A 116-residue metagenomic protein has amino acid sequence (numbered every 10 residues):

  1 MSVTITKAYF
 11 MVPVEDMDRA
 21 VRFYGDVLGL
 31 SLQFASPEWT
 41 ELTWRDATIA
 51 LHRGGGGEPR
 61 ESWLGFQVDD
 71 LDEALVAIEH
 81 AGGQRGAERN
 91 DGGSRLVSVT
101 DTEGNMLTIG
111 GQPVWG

Functional and structural regions predicted by a protein language model:
M1-R19, T48, S62-L64, G110-G116: N-terminal beta-strand motif that seeds the catalytic metal site of vicinal oxygen chelate
V14, W44, V68: Aromatic-flanked redox-active Cys/Sec active sites in thiol-based oxidoreductases, especially the WC-centered
D16-S31: Amphipathic alpha-helical segments
G25-D26, T43, E79: Alpha-helical segments within the soluble intracellular
S31-S62, M106-Q112: Conserved short beta-strand elements that form part of the metal-binding/catalytic scaffold of enzyme active sites
L64-M106, G111-V114: Vicinal oxygen chelate
